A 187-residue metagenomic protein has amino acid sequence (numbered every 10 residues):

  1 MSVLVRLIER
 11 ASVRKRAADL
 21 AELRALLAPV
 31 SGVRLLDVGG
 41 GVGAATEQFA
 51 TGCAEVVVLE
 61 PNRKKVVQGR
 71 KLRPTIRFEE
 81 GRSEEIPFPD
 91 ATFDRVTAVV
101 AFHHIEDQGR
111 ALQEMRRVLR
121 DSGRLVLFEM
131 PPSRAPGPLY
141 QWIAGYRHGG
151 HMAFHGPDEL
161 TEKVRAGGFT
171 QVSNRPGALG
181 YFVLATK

Functional and structural regions predicted by a protein language model:
L4-A17, A45, L59, V126-L184: C-terminal alpha-helical "lid/dimerization" subdomain adjacent to the S-adenosyl-L-methionine
V13-S31: Conserved alpha-helix/loop element of class I SAM-dependent methyltransferases that forms part of the SAM/SAH-binding
R34, E55, R77, T92-D94 (+1 more regions): Structural signature of beta-strand start/N-cap positions in the alpha/beta core of ABC transporter nucleotide-binding
L36, G41-E85: Class I SAM-dependent methyltransferase SAM/SAH-binding core
T97: A conserved beta-strand element that flanks and buttresses the S-adenosyl-L-methionine
V100-A101: Short catalytic micro-motifs in class I SAM-dependent methyltransferases
G109-D121: A short glycine-rich, Lys/Arg-flanked "PGG" loop and its adjoining helix->strand segment in the class I
